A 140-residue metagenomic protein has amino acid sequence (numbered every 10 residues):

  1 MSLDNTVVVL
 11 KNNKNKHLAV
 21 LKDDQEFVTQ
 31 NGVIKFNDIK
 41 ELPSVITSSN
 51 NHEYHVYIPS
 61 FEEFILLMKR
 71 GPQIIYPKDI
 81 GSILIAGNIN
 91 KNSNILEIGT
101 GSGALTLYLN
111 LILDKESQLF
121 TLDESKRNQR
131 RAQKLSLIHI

Functional and structural regions predicted by a protein language model:
M1-H55: N-terminal auxiliary segments of SAM/dcSAM-dependent transferases
L67-I80: Conserved SAM-binding loop and adjacent beta-strand
P77-K91: Conserved alpha-helix/loop element of class I SAM-dependent methyltransferases that forms part of the SAM/SAH-binding
N92-G101: Conserved class I S-adenosyl-L-methionine
S102-D114: Conserved SAM-binding loop of SAM-dependent methyltransferases across substrates and taxa, primarily the Class I
Q118-D123: Conserved SAM-binding motif I beta-strand of class I
A132-Q133: Conserved SAM-binding loop
I138-I140: Conserved small/polar residues in nucleotide/adenosyl-binding loops
